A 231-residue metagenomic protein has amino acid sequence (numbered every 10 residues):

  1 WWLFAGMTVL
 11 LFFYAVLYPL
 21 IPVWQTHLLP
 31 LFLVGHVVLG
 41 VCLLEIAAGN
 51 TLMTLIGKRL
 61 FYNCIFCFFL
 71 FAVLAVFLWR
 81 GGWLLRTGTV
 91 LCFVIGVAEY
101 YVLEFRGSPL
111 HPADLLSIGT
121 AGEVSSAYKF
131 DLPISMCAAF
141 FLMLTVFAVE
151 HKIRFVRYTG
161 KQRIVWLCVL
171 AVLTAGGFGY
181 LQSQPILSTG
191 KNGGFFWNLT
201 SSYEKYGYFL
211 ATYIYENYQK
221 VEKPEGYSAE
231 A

Functional and structural regions predicted by a protein language model:
W1-S202: Transmembrane and membrane-interface helices of multi-pass, inner-membrane envelope-modifying transferases
K191-A231: Membrane/wall-proximal cationic-aromatic binding patches
